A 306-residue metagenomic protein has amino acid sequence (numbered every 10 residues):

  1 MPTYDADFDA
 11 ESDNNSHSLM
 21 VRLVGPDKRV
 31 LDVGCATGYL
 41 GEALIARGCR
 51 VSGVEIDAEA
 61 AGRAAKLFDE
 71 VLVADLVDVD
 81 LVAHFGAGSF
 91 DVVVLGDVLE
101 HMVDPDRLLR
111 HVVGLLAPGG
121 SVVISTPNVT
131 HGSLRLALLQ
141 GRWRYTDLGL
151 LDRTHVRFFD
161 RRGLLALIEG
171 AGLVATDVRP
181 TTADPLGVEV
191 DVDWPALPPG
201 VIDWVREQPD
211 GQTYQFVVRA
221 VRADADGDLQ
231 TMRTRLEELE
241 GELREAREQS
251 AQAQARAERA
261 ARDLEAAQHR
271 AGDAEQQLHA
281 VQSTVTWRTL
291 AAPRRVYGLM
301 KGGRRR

Functional and structural regions predicted by a protein language model:
A6, N14-N15, Y39, E59 (+4 more regions): S-adenosyl-L-methionine-dependent methyltransferase catalytic module, highlighting the catalytic core
E11-K28: Conserved alpha-helix/loop element of class I SAM-dependent methyltransferases that forms part of the SAM/SAH-binding
K28, D69, D91: Conserved acidic residues
K28-G34: Conserved class I S-adenosyl-L-methionine
Y39, A43-D80: Class I SAM-dependent methyltransferase SAM/SAH-binding core
V82-V92: A short acidic, Gly/Pro-enriched loop at the edge of an enzyme's catalytic core that lines a small-molecule cofactor
G96-H101: Short catalytic micro-motifs in class I SAM-dependent methyltransferases
V221-R306: Boundary detector for helix-to-coil junctions that initiate low-complexity/charged tails
